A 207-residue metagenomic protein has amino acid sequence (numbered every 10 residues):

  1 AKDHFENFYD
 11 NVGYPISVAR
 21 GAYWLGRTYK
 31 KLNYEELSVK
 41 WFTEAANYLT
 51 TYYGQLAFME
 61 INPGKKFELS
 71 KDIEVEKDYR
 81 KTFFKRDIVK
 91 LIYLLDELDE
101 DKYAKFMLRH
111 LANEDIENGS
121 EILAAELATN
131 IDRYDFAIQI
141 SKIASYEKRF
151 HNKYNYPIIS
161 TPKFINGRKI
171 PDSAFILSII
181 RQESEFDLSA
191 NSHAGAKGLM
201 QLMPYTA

Functional and structural regions predicted by a protein language model:
A1-D3, I61-E68, D96-Y103: Helix-turn-helix repeat elements of alpha-solenoid scaffolds
A1-G13: Alpha-helical adaptor scaffolds
G13, L49, Y79-R80, A112: Structural signature of alpha-solenoid helical repeat scaffolds
Y14-S17, T28, L32-E44, Q55-F58 (+2 more regions): Catalytic glycan-binding domains that act on GlcNAc-containing polysaccharides
I73-R86: TPR-adjacent "capping" and linker segments in tetratricopeptide-repeat scaffold/adaptor proteins
R86-Y103, M107: Alpha-helical segment of the N-proximal tetratricopeptide repeat
